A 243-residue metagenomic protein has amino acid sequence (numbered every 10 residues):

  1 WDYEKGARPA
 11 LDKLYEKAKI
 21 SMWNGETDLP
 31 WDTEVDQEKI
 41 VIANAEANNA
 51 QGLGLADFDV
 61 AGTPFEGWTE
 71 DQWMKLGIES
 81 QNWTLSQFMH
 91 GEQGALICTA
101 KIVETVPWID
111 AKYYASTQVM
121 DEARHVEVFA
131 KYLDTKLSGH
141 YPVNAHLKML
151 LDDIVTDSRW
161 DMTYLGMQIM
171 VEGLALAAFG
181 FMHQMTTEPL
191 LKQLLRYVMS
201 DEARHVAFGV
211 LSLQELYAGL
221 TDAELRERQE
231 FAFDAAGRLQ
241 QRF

Functional and structural regions predicted by a protein language model:
W1-A100, E104-K112, T135-P142, H146 (+3 more regions): Terminal targeting/low-complexity segments that flank the catalytic cores of oxidoreductases
S86-M89, Q93, S116-V119, A123 (+3 more regions): Short amphipathic alpha-helical segments with heptad-repeat character
G91-C98, H125, V171-A178, H205: Amphipathic, well-ordered alpha-helical segments in soluble domains
L96, M120-V126, A130, M199-S200 (+1 more regions): Extended hydrophobic secondary-structure segments
C98-I102, S116-T117, L176-M182, L194-Y197 (+1 more regions): A structural feature that tracks compact, well-ordered secondary-structure segments with a strong bias toward
W108, Y113-S138: Carboxylate/His-rich catalytic cores and anion/metal-binding grooves
K131-A203, E227-R238: Active-site-proximal alpha-helical scaffolds that flank and shape metal-associated catalytic sites
V206-R228: Catalytic cores of carbohydrate-active enzymes
